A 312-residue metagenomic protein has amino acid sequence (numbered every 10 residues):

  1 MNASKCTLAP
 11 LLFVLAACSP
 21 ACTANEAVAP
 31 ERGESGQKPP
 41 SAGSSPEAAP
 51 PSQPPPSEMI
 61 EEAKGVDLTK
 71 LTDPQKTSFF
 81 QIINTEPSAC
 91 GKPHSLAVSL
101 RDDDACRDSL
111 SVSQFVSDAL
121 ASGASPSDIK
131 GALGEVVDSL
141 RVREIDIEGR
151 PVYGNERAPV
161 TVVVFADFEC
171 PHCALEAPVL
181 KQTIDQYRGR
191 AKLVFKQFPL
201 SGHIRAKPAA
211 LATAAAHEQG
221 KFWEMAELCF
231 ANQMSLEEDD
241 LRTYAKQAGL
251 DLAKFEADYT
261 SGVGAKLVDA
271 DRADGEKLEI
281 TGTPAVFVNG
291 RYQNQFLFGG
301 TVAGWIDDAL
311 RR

Functional and structural regions predicted by a protein language model:
M1-P10: Bacterial N-terminal signal peptides that target proteins for export
A9-S19: Bacterial N-terminal signal peptides
C18-E26: Bacterial signal peptide processing site
V28, R32, F165-A166, H172-I184 (+2 more regions): C-terminal cap of thioredoxin/glutaredoxin-like
A29-I60: Post-signal peptide N-terminal segment of mature Sec-exported envelope proteins
D73-S88: Immediate flanking context of iron-sulfur cluster ligation sites
I82, A89-G91, S95-S113, S117 (+5 more regions): Structural alpha/beta surface segment adjacent to cysteine/selenocysteine redox centers across thiol/disulfide enzymes
I145-V160, D185: A short beta-strand-turn-helix
